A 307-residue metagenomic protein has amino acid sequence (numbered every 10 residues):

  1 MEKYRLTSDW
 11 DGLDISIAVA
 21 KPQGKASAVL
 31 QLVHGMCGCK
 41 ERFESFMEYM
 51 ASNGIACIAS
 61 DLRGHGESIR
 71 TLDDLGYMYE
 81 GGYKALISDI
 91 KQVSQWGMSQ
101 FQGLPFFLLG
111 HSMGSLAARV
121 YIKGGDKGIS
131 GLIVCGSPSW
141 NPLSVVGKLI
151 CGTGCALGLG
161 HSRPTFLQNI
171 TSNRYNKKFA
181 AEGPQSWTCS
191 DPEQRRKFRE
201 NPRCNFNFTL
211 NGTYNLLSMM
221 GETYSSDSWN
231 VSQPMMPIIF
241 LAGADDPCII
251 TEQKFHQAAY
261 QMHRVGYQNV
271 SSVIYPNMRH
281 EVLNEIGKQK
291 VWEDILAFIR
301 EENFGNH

Functional and structural regions predicted by a protein language model:
M1-P22: N-terminal cap/lid segment of alpha/beta-hydrolase-fold proteins
H34-G38, S112-M113, A244-D245: Active-site glycine-rich loops that stabilize anionic/oxyanionic intermediates across multiple enzyme folds
M47-D73: Conserved alpha/beta-hydrolase
M78-M98: Alpha/beta-hydrolase active-site loop
F101-S112: Alpha/beta-hydrolase fold nucleophile elbow
A118-R203: Alpha/beta-hydrolase-fold enzymes
F240-A242: Short beta-strand/loop motif that positions the catalytic acidic residue of the alpha/beta-hydrolase fold
V265-H307: Catalytic active-site module of serine/aspartate enzymes centered on a nucleophile-bearing elbow/loop
